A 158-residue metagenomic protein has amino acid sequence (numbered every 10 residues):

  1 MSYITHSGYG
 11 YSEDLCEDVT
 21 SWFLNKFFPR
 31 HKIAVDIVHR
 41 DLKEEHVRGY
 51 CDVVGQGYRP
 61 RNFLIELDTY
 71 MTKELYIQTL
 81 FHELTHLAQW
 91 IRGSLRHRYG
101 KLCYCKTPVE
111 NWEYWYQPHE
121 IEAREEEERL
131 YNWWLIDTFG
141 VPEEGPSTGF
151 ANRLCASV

Functional and structural regions predicted by a protein language model:
M1-Y11, A34-H46: Hydrophobic or amphipathic, alpha-helical segments that drive membrane association/targeting
G10, D14, E74-L75, T79 (+1 more regions): Soluble non-cytosolic domains of exported or imported proteins
Y11-K32: Zn2+-dependent metallopeptidase catalytic core
R40-L75, W90-I91: Active-site scaffold of zinc-dependent metalloenzymes
E74, W90-I121: Post-HEXXH active-site segment of zinc metalloproteases
Q78-W90, A123: Active-site recognition of the HExxH zinc-binding catalytic motif
A88-K101, N132-P142: Substrate-binding/catalytic groove segments of enzymes that remodel or degrade extracellular structural polymers
E113-Y116, E127-V158: Long, well-structured alpha-helical subdomains associated with metal-dependent extracellular/ecto-lumenal hydrolases
